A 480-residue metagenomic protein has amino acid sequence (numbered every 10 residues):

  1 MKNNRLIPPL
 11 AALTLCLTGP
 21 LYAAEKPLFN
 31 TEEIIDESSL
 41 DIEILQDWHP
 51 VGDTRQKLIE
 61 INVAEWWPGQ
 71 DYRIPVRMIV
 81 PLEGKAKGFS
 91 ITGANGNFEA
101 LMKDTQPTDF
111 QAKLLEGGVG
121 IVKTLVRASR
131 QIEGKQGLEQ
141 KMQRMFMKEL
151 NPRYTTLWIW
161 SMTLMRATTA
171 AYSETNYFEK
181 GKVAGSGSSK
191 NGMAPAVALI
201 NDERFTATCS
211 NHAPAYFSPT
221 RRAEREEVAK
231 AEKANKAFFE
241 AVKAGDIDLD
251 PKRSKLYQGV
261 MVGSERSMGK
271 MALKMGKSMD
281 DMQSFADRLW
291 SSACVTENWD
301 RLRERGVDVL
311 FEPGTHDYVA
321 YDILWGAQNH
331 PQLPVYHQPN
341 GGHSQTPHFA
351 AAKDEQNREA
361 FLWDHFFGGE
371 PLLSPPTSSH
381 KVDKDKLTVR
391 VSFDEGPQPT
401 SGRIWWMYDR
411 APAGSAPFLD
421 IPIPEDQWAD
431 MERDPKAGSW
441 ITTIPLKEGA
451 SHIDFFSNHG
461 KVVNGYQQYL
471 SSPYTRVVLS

Functional and structural regions predicted by a protein language model:
I35-E83: N-terminal cap/lid segment of alpha/beta-hydrolase-fold proteins
P75-M78, A86-G96: Short beta-strand element of the alpha/beta-hydrolase
G93-Q106, Q111-M162, F217-A229: Cap/lid segment of the alpha/beta-hydrolase catalytic domain
M147-M162, R166-S189, V242: Gly/Ser-rich "nucleophile elbow"/oxyanion-hole loop immediately N-terminal to the catalytic nucleophile in hydrolases
M193, V197-Q283, V335-N340: A catalytic-pocket lid/entrance helix-loop region that shapes and gates access to the active site across common
Y257-G341, K384, F393-G402: Serine-hydrolase catalytic core
V335-E359: Histidine-bearing beta->alpha loop at or near hydrolase active sites
W363-W406, A429-K436: Surface beta-strand/loop "capping" patches
